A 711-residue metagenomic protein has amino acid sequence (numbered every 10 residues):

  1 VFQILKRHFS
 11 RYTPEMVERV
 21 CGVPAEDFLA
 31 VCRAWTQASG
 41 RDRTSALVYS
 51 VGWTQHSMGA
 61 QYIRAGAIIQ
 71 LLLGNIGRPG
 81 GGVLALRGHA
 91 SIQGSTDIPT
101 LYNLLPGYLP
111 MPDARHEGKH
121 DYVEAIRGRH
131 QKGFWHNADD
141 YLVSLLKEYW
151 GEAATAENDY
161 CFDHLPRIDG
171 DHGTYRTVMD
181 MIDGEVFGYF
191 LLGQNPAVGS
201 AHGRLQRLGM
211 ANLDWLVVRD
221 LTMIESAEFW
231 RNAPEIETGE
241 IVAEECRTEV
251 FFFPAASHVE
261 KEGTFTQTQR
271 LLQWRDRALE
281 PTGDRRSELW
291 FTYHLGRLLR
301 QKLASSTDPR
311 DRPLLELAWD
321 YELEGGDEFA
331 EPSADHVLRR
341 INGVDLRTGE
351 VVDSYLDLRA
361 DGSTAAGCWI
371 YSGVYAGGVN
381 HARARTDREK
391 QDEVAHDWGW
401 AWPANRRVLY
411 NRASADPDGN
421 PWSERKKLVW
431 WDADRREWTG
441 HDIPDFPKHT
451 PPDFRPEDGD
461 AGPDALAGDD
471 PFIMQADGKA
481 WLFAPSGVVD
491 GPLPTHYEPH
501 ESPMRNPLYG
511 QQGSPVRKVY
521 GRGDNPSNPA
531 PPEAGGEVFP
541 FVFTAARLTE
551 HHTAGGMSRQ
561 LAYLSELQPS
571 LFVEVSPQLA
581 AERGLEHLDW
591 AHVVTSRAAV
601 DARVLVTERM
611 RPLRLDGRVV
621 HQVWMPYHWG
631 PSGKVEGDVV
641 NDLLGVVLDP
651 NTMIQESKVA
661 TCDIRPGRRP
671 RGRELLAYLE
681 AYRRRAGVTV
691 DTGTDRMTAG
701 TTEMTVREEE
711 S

Functional and structural regions predicted by a protein language model:
V1, Y12-M16, V48-W53, L271-P281: Flexible glycine/proline-enriched surface loops and loop-helix/loop-strand junctions
V1-R41, G118, W135, T292 (+1 more regions): Long, well-ordered, tryptophan-enriched scaffold segments
V17-V23, Y49-S57, L86-A90, Q194-V198 (+1 more regions): Conserved short loop/turn motifs at secondary-structure junctions
C32, Y49-V51, A85-G88, F190-Q194 (+10 more regions): Active-site proximal loops enriched in glycine and acidic residues that flank catalytic Cys/His/Asp and coordinate
D42-A46, G77-L84, S305-L314: Flexible, glycine/charged-enriched surface loops at secondary-structure junctions
L71-E249, P254-K261, G349-R583: Extended redox/cofactor-interaction regions of prokaryotic respiratory oxidoreductases
C246-E280, T292, F483, Y627 (+1 more regions): Glycine/threonine-rich phosphate-binding loop and adjacent beta-strand/alpha-helix elements that clamp
W290-G343, T348, D434, H441 (+8 more regions): Long, contiguous, secondary-structure-rich segments that constitute the structural scaffold of globular domains
